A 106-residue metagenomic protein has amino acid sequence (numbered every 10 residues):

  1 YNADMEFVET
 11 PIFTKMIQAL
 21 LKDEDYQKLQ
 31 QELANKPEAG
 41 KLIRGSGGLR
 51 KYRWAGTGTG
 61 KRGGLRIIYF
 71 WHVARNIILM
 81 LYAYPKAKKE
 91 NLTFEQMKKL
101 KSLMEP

Functional and structural regions predicted by a protein language model:
Y1-D4, E24, K28, N35 (+2 more regions): Sequence/structural signature of beta-propeller domains
Y1-E24: Arg/Lys-rich, positively charged N-terminal/basic patches that mediate binding to nucleic acids
N2, W71-P106: Enriched for short, Lys/Arg-rich terminal
E9, L29, S46-R50: A generic structural signal for short beta-strands and their flanking turns/coil linkers
P11, R66, K98: Active-site phosphate/pyrophosphate-handling residues
I12, L21-K41: Compact soluble domain cores
M16, E32, L103: Residues that form generic nucleotide/phosphate-binding pockets
A39-A83, K88: Basic/aromatic recognition patch in beta-strand/loop cores that engages polyanionic ligands
